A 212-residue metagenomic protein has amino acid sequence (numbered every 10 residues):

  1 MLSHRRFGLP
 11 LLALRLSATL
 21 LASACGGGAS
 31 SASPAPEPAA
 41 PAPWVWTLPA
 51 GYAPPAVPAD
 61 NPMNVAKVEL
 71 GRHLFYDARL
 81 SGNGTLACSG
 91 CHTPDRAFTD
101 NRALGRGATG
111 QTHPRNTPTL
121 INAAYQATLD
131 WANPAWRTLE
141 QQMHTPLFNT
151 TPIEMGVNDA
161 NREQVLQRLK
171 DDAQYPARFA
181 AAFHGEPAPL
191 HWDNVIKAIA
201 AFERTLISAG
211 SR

Functional and structural regions predicted by a protein language model:
L2-R6, R15, C25-R212: Periplasmic c-type cytochrome electron-transfer domains
L11-A13: Long, compositionally biased low-complexity repeat segments characteristic of intrinsically disordered regions
